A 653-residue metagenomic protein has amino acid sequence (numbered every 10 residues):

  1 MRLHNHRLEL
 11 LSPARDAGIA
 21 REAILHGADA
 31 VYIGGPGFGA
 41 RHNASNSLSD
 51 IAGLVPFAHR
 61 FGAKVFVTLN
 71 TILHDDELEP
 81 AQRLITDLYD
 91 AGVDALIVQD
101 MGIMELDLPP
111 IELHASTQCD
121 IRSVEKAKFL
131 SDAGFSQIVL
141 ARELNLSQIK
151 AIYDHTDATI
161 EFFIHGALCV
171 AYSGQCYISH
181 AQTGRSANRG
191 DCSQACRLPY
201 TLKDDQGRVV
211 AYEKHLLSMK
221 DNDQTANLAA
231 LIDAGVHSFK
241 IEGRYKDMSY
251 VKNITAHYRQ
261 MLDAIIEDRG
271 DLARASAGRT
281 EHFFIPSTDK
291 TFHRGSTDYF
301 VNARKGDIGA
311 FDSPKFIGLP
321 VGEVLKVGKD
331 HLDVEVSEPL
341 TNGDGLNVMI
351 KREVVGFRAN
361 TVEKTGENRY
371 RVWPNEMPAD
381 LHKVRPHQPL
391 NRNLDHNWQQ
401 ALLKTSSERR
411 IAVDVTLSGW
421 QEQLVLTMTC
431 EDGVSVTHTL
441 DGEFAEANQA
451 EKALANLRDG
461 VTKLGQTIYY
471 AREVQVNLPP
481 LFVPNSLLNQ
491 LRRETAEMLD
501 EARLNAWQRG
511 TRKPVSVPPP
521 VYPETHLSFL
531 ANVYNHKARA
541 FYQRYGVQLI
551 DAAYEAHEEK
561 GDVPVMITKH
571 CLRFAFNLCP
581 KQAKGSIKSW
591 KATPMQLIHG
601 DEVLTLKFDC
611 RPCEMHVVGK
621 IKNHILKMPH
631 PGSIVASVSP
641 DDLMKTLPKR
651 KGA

Functional and structural regions predicted by a protein language model:
M1-H26, A30-I33, G37-A40, L54-V55 (+4 more regions): Surface-exposed amphipathic alpha-helical tracts and adjacent flexible/coil segments at the periphery of soluble enzymes
N43-S47: An active-site metal/cofactor-coordinating segment within enzyme catalytic domains
Q99-I103: Short, polar loop motifs at secondary-structure junctions
M104-P109: Short active-site loop/helix that positions an aromatic residue
Q118: Auxiliary alpha/beta "docking" domains used to position bulky ligands
R122-K126: Short, glycine/polar-rich helix-capping loops at beta-to-alpha or helix-loop-helix junctions that flank or form
